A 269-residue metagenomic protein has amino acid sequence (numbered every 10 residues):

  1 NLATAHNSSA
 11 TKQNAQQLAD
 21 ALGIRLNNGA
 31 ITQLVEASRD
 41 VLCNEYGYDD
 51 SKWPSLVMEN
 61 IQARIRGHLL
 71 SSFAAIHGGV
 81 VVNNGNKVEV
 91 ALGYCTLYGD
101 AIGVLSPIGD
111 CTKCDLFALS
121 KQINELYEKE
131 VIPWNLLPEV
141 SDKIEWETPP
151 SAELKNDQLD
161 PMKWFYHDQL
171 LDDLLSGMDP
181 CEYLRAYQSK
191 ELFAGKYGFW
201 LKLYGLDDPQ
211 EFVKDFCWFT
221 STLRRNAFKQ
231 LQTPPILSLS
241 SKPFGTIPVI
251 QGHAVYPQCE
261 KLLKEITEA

Functional and structural regions predicted by a protein language model:
N1-A269: ATP/NTP-dependent adenylation/nucleotidyl-transfer catalytic domains that generate, transfer, or process NMP-activated
